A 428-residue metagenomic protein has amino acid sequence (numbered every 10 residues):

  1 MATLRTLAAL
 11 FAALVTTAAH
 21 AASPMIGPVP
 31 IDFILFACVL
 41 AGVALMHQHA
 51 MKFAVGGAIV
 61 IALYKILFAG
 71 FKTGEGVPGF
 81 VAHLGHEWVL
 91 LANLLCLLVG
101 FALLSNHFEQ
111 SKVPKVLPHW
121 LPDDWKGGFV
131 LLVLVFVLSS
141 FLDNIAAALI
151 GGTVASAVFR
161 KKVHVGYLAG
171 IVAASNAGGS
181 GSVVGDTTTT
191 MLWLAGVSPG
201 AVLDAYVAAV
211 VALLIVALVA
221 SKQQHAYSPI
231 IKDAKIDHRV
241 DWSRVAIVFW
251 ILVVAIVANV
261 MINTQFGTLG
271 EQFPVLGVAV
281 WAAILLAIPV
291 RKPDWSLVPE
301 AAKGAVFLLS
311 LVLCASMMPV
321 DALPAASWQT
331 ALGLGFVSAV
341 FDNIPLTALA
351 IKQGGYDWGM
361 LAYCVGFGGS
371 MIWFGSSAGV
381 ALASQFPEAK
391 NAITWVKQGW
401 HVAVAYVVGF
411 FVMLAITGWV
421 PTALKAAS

Functional and structural regions predicted by a protein language model:
M1-A21: N-terminal secretory/membrane targeting signals
A22-I34, V89-G100, S139-A148, A205-I215 (+3 more regions): Structural signature of hydrophobic alpha-helical transmembrane segments
A22-V29, L45-H47, G76-L94, S198-A208 (+5 more regions): Interfacial loop-to-helix junctions that mark the boundaries of transmembrane helices in multi-pass membrane
P28-F33, L90-L94, W120-V133, F159-A169 (+3 more regions): Membrane-interfacial loop-to-helix junctions in multi-pass transporters
V29-L40, H47-G74, L91-L103, R244-V254 (+2 more regions): Hydrophobic mid-bilayer segments of alpha-helices in multi-pass membrane transport proteins, especially secondary
L104, Q110-V113, K161-V165, A169 (+4 more regions): Juxtamembrane and boundary regions of transmembrane helices in multi-pass small-molecule transporters and channels
K126-S180, M191-A195, A348-Y363, E388 (+4 more regions): Hydrophobic transmembrane alpha-helices that form the pore/transport pathway of multi-pass ion and small-solute
I251-Y356: Transmembrane helical segments that form the transport core of multi-pass membrane transport proteins
